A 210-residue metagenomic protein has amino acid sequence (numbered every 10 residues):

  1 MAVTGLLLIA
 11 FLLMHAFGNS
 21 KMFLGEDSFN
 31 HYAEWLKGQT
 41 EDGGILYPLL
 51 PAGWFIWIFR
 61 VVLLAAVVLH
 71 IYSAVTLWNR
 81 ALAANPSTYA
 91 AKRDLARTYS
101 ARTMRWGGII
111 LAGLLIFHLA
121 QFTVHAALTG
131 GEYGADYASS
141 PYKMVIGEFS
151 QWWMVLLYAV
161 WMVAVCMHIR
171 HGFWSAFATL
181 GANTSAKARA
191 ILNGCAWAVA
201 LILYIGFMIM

Functional and structural regions predicted by a protein language model:
M1-M210: Membrane-embedded alpha-helical bundles that constitute the cytochrome b-like, heme-associated redox core of multi-pass
